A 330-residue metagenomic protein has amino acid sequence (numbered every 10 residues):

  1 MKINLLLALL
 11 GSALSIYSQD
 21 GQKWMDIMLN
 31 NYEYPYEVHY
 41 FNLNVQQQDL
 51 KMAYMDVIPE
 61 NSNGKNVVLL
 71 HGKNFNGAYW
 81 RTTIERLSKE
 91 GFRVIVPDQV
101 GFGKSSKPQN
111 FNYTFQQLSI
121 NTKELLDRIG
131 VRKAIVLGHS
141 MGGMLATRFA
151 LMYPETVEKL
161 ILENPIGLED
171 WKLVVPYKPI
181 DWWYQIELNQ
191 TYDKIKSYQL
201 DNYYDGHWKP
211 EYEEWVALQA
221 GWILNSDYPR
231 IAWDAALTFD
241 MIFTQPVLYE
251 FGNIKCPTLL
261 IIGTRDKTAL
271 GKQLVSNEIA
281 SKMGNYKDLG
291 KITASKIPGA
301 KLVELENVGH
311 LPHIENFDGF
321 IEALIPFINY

Functional and structural regions predicted by a protein language model:
A13-S15: N-terminal signal peptide c-region/cleavage motif recognized by signal peptidases
I27-P59: N-terminal cap/lid segment of alpha/beta-hydrolase-fold proteins
F41, L224-S295: Conserved serine/cysteine hydrolase catalytic core
N44-Q48, M55-I58, K89, Q99-L137 (+2 more regions): Active-site loop/oxyanion-hole signature of alpha/beta-hydrolase fold enzymes
Q46, L50, V57-K104: Conserved HGGG/HGGXW glycine-rich cap/lid loop of the alpha/beta-hydrolase fold
T147, L151, L160-Q190: Flexible "cap/lid" loop of the alpha/beta hydrolase fold
T191-F251: Conserved alpha/beta-hydrolase catalytic His-Asp/Glu region
K287-Y330: Catalytic active-site module of serine/aspartate enzymes centered on a nucleophile-bearing elbow/loop
